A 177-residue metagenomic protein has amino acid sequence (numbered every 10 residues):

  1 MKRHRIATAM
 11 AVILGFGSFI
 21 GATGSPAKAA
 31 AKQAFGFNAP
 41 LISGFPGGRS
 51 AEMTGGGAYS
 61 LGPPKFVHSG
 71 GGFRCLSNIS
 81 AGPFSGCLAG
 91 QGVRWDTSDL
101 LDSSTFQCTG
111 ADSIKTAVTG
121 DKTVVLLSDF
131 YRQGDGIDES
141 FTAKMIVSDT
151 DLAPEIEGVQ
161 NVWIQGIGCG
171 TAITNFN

Functional and structural regions predicted by a protein language model:
M1-M10: Bacterial N-terminal signal peptides that target proteins for export
I6, S25-S50, G56-S60: Short N-terminal edge-element motif at the start of the domain
A9-F19: Bacterial N-terminal signal peptides
I20-G24: Juxtamembrane cytosolic interface motif at the C-terminal end of transmembrane helices
S50-F141: Predominantly extracellular/secreted and cell-surface proteins with exposed, flexible low-complexity segments
I146-N177: Glycine-rich, aromatic-bearing surface loops/beta-hairpins
